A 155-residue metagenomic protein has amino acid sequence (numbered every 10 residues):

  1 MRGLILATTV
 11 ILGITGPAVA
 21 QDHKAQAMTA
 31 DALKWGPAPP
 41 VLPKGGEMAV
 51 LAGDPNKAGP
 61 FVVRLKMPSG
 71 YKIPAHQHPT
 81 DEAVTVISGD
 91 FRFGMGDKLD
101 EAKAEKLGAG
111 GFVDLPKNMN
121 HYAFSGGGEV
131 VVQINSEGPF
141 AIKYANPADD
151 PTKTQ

Functional and structural regions predicted by a protein language model:
M1-A7: Bacterial N-terminal signal peptides that target proteins for export
T15-P17: N-terminal signal peptide c-region/cleavage motif recognized by signal peptidases
V19-F61, A148-Q155: A short, N-terminal "cap"/entry segment at the start of jelly-roll beta-barrel domains of the cupin/DSBH fold
K24-Q26, A102, Y122-Q155: Double-stranded beta-helix
L51, G110, V132: Divalent metal-coordination and catalytic microenvironments
A58-H78, A104-F112, P116-N118: Conserved short histidine dyad/triad with adjacent acidic residue
P68-Y71, Q77-K98: Glycine- and acidic-residue-biased ligand/ion/polar-headgroup-sensing regions
A83-I87, D114, V131-N135: Active-site scaffold segments
